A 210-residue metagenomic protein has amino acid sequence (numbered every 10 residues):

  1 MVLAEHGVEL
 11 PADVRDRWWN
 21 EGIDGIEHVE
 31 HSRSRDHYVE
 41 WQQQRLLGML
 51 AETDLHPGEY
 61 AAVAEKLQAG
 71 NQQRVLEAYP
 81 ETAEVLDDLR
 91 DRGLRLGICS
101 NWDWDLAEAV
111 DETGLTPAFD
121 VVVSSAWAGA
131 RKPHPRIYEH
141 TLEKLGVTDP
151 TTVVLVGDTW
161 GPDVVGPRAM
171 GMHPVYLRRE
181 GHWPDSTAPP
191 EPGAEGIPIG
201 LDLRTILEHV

Functional and structural regions predicted by a protein language model:
M1-A83, D91-R92: N-terminal helical cap/lid subdomain that shapes the substrate entry/recognition surface in HAD-like hydrolases
L10-D13, P57-E65, E77, A83-R90 (+1 more regions): Asp-based, Mg2+/Mn2+-dependent phosphohydrolase catalytic module
